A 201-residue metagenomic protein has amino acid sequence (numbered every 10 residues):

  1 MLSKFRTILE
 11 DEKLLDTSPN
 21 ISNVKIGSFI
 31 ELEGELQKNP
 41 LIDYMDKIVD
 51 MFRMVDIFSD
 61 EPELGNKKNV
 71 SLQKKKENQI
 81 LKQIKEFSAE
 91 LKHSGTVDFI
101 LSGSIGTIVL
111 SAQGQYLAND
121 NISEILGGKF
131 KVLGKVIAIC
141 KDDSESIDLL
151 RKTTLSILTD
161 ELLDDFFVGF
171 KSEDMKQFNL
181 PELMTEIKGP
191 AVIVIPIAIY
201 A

Functional and structural regions predicted by a protein language model:
M1-E61: Membrane pore-forming effector domains from diverse proteins
G34-A201: Long, helix-rich, hydrophobic modules that act as membrane-proximal anchors or helical bundle/coiled-coil regulators
